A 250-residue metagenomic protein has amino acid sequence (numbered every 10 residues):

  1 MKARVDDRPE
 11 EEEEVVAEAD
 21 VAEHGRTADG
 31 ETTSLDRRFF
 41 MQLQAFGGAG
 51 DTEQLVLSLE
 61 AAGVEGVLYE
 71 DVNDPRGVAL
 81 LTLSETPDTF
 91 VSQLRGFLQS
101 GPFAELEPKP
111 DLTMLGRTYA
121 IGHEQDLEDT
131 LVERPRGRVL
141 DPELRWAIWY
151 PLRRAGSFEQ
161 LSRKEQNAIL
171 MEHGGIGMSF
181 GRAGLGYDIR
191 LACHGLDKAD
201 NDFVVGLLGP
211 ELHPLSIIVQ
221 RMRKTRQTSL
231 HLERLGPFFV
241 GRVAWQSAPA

Functional and structural regions predicted by a protein language model:
M1-G63, P75-R76, L83-S179, P210 (+2 more regions): Short S/T/G/P-rich N-terminal loop/turn motif that feeds into the first structured element of a domain
G66-N73, K109-T113, S229-V243: A generic structural motif
Y69-P75, C193-A199: A short beta-turn/loop motif at secondary-structure boundaries
L80, V205-L207: Conserved RNP beta-strands of RNA recognition motif
D141-A147, Y187, K198-D200: Short gly/pro-enriched beta-turn/loop segments at secondary-structure junctions
G186-L196, V204, G236: A short glycine-rich, hydrophobically flanked beta-strand micro-motif that places a catalytic Asp/Glu for divalent metal
L207-A250: Alpha-helical oligomerization segments
